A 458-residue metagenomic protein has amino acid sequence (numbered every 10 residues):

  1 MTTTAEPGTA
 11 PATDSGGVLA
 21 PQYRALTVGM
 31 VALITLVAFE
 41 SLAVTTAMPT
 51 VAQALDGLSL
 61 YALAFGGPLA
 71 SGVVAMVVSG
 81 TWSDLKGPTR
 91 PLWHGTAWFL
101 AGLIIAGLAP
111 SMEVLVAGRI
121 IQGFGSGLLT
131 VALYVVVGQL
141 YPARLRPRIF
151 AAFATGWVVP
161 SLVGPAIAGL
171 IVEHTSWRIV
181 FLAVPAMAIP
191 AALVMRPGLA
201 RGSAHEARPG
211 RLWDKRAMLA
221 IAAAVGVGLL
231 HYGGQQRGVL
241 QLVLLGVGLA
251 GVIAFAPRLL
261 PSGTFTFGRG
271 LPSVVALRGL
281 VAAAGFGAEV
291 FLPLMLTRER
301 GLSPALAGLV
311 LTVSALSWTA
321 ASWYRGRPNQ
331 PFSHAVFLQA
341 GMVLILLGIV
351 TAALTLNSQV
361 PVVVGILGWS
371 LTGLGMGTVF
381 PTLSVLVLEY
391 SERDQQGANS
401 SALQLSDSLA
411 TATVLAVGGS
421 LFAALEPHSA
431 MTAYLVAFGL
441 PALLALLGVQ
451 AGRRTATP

Functional and structural regions predicted by a protein language model:
M1-F39: Cytosolic juxtamembrane N-terminal segment immediately preceding the first transmembrane helix of multi-pass
Y23-T46, F65-G67, V77-V78, T89 (+2 more regions): 12-transmembrane solute porter fold
A47-V73, A117, A305-L306: Extracellular/periplasmic helix-loop-helix junction of adjacent transmembrane segments in MFS-like secondary
A70-V74, I104, L108, G127 (+5 more regions): Hydrophobic/small/kink-forming positions within alpha-helical transmembrane segments of polytopic membrane proteins
G72, T96-A106, Q122, M187-A191 (+3 more regions): MFS 12-TM fold signature
S79-R211: Helix-loop-helix hairpins in multi-pass membrane proteins, especially solute transporters
L170-P185, L230-L240, S303, S420-L443: A membrane-interface helix-boundary motif in multi-pass transporters
E173-R278, A284: Hydrophobic transmembrane-helix bundles of small-molecule transporters
